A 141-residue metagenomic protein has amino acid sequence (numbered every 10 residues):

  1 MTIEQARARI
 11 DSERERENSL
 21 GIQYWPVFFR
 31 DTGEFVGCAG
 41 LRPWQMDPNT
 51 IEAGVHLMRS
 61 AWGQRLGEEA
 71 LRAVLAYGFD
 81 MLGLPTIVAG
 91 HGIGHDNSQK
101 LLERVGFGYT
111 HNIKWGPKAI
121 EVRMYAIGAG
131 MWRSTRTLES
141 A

Functional and structural regions predicted by a protein language model:
M1-S12, Q23: Conserved GNAT-fold acetyl-CoA-binding loop/helix
M1-T2, E17, M46: A short gly/proline-enriched turn/hairpin at secondary-structure junctions
A6, R14-E15, W115-G116: Alpha-helical interaction segments
D11, Y24-A141: Acyl-donor (CoA/ACP) binding surface of acyl/acetyltransferases
E15-G21: Short loop/turn motifs at secondary-structure junctions and domain boundaries
